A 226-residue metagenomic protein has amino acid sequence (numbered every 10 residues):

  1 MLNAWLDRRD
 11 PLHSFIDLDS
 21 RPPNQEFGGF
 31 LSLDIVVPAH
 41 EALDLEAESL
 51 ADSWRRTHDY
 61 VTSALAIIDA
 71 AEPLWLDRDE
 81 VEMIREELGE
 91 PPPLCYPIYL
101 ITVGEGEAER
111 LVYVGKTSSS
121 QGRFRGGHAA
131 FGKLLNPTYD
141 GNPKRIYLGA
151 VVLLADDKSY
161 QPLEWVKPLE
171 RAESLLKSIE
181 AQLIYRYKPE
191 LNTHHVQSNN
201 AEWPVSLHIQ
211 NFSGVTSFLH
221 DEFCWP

Functional and structural regions predicted by a protein language model:
M1-Y96, V103-V112, S118-P226: Boundary/linker segments flanking structured domains
